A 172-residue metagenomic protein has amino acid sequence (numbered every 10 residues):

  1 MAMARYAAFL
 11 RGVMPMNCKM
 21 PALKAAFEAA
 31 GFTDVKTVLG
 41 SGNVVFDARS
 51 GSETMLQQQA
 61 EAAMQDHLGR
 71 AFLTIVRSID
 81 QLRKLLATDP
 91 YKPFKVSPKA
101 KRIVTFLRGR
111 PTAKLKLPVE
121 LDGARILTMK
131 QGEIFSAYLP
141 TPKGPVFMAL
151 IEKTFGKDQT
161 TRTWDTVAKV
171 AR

Functional and structural regions predicted by a protein language model:
A2-S41, V45-R172: Surface-exposed, charge/polar-rich loops and edge strands
